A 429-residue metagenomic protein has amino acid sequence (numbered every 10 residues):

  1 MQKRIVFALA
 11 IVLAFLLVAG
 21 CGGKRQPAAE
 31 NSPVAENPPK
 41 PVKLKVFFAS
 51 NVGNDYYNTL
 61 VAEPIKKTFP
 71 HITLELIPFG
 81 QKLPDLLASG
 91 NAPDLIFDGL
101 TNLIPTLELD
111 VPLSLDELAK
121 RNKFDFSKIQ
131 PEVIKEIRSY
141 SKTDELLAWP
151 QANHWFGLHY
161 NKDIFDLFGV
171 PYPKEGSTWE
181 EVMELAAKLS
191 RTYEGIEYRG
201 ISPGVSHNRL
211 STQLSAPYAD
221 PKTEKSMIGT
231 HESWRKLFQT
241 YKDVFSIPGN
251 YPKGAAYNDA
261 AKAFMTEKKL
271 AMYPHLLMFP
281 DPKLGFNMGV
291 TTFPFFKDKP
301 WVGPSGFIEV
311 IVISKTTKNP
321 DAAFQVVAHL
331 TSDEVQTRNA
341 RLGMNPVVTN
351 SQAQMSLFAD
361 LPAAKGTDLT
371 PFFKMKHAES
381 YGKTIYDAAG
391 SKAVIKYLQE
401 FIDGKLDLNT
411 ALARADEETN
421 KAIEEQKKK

Functional and structural regions predicted by a protein language model:
M1-K43, N420-K429: Short, low-complexity disordered leader/linker segments with a strong preference for bacterial N-terminal type II
P39-V52, I72-I77, L95, L147 (+2 more regions): Short, well-ordered beta-strand elements
K67, F168, L284-P346, K396: Extracytoplasmic/periplasmic substrate-recognition and gating elements
T101-W155, T291: Hinge/lid segment of periplasmic solute-binding proteins
S141-Q151, F156, E181-M227, Q239 (+1 more regions): Extracytoplasmic/periplasmic solute-binding protein
E224-A255: Glycine-centered hinge/linker elements that transmit conformational signals in sensory and ligand-binding systems
D281, I313-A388: Mature extracytoplasmic/periplasmic domains
A364-N420, E424: C-terminal capping/gating helix-and-loop segments adjacent to ligand/active sites or protein-protein/ligand interfaces
